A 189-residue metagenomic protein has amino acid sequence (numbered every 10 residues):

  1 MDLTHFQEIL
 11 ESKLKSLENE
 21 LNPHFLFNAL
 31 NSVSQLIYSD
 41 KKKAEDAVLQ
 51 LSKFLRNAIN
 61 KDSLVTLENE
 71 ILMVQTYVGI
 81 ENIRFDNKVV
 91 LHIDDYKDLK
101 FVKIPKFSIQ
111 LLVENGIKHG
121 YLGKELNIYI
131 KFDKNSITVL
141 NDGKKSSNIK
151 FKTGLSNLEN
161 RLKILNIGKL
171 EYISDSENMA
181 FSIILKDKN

Functional and structural regions predicted by a protein language model:
M1-D175, M179-I184: Two-component histidine phosphotransfer core
K188-N189: C-terminal end segment of the histidine kinase catalytic
